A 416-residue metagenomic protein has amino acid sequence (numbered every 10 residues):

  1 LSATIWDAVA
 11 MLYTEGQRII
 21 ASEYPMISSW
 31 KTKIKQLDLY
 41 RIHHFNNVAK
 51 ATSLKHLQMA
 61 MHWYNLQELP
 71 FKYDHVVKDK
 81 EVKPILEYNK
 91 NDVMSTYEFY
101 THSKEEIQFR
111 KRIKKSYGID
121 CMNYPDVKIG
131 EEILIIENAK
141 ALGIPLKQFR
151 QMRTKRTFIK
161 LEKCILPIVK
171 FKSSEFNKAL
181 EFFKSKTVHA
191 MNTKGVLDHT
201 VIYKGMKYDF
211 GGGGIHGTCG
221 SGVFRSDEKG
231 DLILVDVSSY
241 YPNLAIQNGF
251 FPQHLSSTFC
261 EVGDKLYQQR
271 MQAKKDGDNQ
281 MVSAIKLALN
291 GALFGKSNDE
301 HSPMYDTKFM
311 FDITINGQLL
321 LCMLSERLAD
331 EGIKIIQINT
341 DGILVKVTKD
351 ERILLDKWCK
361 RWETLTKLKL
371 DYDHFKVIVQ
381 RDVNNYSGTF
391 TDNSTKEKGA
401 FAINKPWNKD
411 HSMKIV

Functional and structural regions predicted by a protein language model:
L1-H56: Conserved DEDDh/DEDDy metal-dependent 3′-5′ exonuclease domain
L1-S2, H43-F45, Y64, S238-N243 (+5 more regions): Short loop/turn segments at secondary-structure transitions that flank enzyme active sites
S2-E15, K114, Q247-P252, E351-C359 (+1 more regions): Short secondary-structure boundary/capping segments
I19-K31, L197-Y203, K275-N279, K357-K360: Intrinsically disordered, low-complexity boundary segments flanking structured domains
V48-T52, L57-L69, D74-L232, V237-S238 (+3 more regions): Conserved "right-hand" nucleotidyltransferase catalytic core of DNA-directed polymerases
K50-A51, L69-V77, I202-M323, A329-E331 (+1 more regions): Helical catalytic core of nucleic-acid polymerases
